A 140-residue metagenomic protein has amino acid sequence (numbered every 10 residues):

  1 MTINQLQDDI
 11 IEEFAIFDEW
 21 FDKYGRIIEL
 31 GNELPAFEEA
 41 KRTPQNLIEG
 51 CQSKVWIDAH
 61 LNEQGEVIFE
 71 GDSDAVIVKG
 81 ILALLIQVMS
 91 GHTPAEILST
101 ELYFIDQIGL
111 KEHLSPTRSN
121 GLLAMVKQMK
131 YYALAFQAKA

Functional and structural regions predicted by a protein language model:
I3-K54, L61-Q64, I105-A140: N-terminal intrinsically disordered, cationic/polar leader segments that include organellar targeting peptides
G65-F69, K79: Short small-residue beta-strand/loop micro-motif enriched in glycine and branched aliphatics
S73-D74: A short interface-forming secondary-structure element
I77-L85: Short amphipathic alpha-helical face segments that pack within enzyme cores and frequently flank/anchor catalytic
L84-H92: Alpha-helical support elements that line or immediately flank enzyme active sites and cofactor-binding pockets
G91-I108: Glycine-rich phosphate/pyrophosphate-binding loops and their adjacent beta-strand/loop elements at enzyme active sites
